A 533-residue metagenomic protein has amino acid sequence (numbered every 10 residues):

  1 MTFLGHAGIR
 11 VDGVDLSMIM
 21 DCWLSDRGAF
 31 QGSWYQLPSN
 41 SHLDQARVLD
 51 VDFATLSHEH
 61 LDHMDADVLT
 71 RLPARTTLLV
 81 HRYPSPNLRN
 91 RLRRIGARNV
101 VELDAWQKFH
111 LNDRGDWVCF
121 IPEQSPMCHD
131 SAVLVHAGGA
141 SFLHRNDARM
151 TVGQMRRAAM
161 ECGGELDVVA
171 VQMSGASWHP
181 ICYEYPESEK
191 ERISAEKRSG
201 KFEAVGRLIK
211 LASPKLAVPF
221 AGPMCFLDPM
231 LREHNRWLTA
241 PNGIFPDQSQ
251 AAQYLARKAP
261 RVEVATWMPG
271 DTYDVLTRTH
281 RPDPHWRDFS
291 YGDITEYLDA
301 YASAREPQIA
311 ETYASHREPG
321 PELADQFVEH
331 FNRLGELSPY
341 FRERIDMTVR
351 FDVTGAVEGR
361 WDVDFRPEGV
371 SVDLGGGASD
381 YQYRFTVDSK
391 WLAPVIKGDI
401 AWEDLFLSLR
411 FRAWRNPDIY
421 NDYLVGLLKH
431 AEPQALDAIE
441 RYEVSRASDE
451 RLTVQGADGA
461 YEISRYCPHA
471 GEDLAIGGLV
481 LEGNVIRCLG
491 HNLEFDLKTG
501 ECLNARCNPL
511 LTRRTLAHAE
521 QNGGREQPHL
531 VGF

Functional and structural regions predicted by a protein language model:
M1-S41, I121, K429-D449: Zn-dependent metallo-beta-lactamase
A7-V14, F109-L166: Catalytic core of the metallo-beta-lactamase
D15-E59, H63-R71, R82, M150-E165 (+2 more regions): Pre-active-site segment of Zn-dependent metallo-hydrolases
N40-F109, V480-L516: Active-site HxH/HxHxD metal-binding segment of metal-dependent hydrolases
D65, R441-F533: Rieske [2Fe-2S] iron-sulfur-binding domain
T77-Y83, G153-K258: Cap/insert and terminal regions of metallo-dependent hydrolase folds
H81-A140, P246, Q253, R257 (+3 more regions): Metallo-beta-lactamase
T266, D271-Y466, D473-G478, N484-I486: Feature captures hydrophobic
